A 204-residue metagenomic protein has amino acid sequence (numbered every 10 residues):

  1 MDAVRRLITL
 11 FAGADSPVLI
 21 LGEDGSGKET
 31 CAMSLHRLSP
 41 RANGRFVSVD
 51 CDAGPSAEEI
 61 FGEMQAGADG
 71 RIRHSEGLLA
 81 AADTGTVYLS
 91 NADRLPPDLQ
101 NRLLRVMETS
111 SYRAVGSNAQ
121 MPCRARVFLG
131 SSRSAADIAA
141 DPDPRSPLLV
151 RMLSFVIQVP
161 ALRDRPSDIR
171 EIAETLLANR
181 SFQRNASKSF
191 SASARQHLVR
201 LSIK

Functional and structural regions predicted by a protein language model:
D2, R6, A12, P17 (+7 more regions): Nucleotide-binding/hydrolysis machinery
R6-L10, E63-A92: Conserved alpha-helical scaffold flanking the Walker A/P-loop in AAA+ ATPase domains
K28: Conserved lysine of the Walker
R41-E63: AAA+/P-loop NTPase substrate/partner-engagement loops
D69-H74, Q100-M121, F128-G130, D143: Substrate-gripping "pore-loop 1 plus following alpha2 helix"
D93-R94, L104: Catalytic acidic motif of RecA-like/P-loop NTPases
